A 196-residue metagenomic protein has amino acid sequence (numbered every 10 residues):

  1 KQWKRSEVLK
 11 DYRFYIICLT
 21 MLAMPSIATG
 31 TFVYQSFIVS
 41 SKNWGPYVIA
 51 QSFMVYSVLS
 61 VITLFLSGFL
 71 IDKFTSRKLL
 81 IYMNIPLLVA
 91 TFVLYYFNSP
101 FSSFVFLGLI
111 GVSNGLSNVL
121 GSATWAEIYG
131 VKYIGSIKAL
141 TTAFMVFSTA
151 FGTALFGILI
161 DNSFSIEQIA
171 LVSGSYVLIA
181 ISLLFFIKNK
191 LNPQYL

Functional and structural regions predicted by a protein language model:
Y12-L64: Extracytoplasmic gate region of multi-pass secondary transporters
T63-T75, I160-D161: Helix-to-loop junctions at the C-terminal end of transmembrane segments in multipass secondary transporters
K78-F92: Structural signature of the two symmetry-related core transmembrane helices
F101-L109: Paired small-residue
L116-Y129: Intracellular juxtamembrane helix-capping segments at the cytosolic ends of symmetry-related transmembrane helices
V131-S163: A late C-terminal transmembrane helix in Major Facilitator Superfamily
I158-Y176: A membrane-interface helix-boundary motif in multi-pass transporters
V172-L196: Multi-pass alpha-helical transporter architecture, strongest for 12-TM Major Facilitator/SLC carriers used
